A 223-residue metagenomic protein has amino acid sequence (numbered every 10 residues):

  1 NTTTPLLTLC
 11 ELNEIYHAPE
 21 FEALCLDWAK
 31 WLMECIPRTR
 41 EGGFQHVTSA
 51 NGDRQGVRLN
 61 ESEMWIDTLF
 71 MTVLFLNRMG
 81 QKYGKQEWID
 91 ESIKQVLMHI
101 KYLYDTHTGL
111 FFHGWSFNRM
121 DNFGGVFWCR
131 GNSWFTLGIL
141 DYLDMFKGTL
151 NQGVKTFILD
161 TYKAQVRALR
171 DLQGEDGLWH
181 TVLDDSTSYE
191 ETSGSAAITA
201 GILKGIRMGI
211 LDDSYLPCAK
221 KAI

Functional and structural regions predicted by a protein language model:
N1-I223: Glycan-recognition and catalytic cores of secretory/periplasmic carbohydrate-active enzymes
